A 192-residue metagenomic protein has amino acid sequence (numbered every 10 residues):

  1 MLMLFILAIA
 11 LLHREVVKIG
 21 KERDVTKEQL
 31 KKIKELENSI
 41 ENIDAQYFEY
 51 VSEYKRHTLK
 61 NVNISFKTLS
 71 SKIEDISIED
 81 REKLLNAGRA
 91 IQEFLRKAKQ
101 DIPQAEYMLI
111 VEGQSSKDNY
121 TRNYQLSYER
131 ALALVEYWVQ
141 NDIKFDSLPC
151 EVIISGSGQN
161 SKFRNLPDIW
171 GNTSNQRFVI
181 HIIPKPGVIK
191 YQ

Functional and structural regions predicted by a protein language model:
M1-E28: Short terminal targeting/anchoring segments
K21-E49: Short extracytoplasmic/periplasmic juxtamembrane "stem" segments immediately C-terminal to an N-terminal membrane anchor
V25-E28, E35, E79-N86, A90 (+2 more regions): Extracytoplasmic/secreted proteins, especially bacterial periplasmic and envelope-associated proteins
E49-S52, I102: Short glycine/proline-enriched loop/turn "hinge" motifs that connect secondary-structure elements and lie
V51-A87, S115-T121: Short, solvent-exposed beta-strand/turn patches at coil↔beta or beta↔helix junctions that act as interaction loops
K55-V62, L69, A105-Y107, C150 (+1 more regions): Envelope-exposed proteins and targeting segments
K72-I110, V139, V188-Q192: Periplasmic peptidoglycan-binding/anchoring modules of Gram-negative envelope and division proteins
Y107-K190: Periplasmic OmpA-like peptidoglycan-binding domain that tethers envelope proteins to the cell wall
